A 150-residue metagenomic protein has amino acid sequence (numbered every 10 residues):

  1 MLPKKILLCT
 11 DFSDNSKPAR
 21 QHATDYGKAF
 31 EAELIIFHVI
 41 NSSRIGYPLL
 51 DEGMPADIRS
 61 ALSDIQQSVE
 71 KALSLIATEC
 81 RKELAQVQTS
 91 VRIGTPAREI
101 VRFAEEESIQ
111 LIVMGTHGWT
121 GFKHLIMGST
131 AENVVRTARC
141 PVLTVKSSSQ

Functional and structural regions predicted by a protein language model:
M1-L2, A29, L75-I112, S149-Q150: Structural beta-alpha unit
L2-P55: Small/aliphatic-rich secondary-structure junction motif
T24, T78, E132: Active-site phosphate/pyrophosphate- and oxyanion-stabilizing loops and adjacent acidic/basic residues in soluble
F37, Q88-R92, L143: General small-molecule cofactor/ligand-binding pocket signal
I40, S68, V91-T95, H117: Short beta->alpha linker loops
P55-K71: A short acidic, glycine-rich active-site loop that binds or catalyzes chemistry on phosphate/adenosine moieties
R102-Q150: Gly/Ser-rich helix-loop-strand patches that form or flank binding pockets for ribonucleotide-derived cofactors
